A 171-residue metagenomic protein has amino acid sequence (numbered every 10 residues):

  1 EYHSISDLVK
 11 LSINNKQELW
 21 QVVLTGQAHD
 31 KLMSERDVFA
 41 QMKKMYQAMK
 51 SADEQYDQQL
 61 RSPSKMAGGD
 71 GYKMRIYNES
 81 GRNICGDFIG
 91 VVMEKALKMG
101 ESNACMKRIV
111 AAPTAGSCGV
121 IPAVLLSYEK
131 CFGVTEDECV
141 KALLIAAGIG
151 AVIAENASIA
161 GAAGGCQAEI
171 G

Functional and structural regions predicted by a protein language model:
E1-K107: Generic N-terminal targeting/processing segments that precede catalytic cores or assembly contacts
V92-K95, V120, V124, A142-I145 (+1 more regions): Amphipathic, well-ordered alpha-helical segments in soluble domains
G100, A104, F132, G150 (+1 more regions): Structural motif corresponding to the C-terminal cap of alpha-helices
M106-V124, G165-I170: Conserved phosphate/anionic-ligand binding catalytic regions in large, soluble enzymes, centered on
P122-V134: Alpha-helical support elements that line or immediately flank enzyme active sites and cofactor-binding pockets
G133-A142: Membrane-embedded helical hairpins/re-entrant loop segments and their flanking transmembrane helices within multi-pass
L144-G171: A structural-propensity feature for long, helix-poor, extended segments
